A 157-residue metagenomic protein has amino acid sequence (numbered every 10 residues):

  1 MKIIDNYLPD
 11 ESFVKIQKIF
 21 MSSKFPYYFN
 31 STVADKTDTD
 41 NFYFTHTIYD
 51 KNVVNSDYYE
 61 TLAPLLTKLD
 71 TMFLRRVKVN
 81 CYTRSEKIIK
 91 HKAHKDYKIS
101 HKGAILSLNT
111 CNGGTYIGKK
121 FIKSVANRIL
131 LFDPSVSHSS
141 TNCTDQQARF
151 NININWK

Functional and structural regions predicted by a protein language model:
M1-F73: Non-heme Fe(II)/2-oxoglutarate
L8-D10, Y82-E86, T110-N112, S135-H138 (+1 more regions): Short, solvent-exposed loop/turn segments at secondary-structure junctions
T67-E86: A short glycine-rich, His/Asp/Glu-containing loop-to-beta-strand
R84, I122-S139: Conserved metal-binding segment of the jelly-roll/cupin
K87-A93, I99-H101, S107-V125: A short beta-strand-loop-beta hairpin characteristic of the jelly-roll/cupin
K92-H94, S137-D145: Short beta-strand His + acidic residue motifs that chelate non-heme Fe in jelly-roll/DSBH and cupin folds
A104-L106, Q146-K157: A short hydrophobic beta-strand segment most commonly corresponding to one strand of the jelly-roll/cupin
